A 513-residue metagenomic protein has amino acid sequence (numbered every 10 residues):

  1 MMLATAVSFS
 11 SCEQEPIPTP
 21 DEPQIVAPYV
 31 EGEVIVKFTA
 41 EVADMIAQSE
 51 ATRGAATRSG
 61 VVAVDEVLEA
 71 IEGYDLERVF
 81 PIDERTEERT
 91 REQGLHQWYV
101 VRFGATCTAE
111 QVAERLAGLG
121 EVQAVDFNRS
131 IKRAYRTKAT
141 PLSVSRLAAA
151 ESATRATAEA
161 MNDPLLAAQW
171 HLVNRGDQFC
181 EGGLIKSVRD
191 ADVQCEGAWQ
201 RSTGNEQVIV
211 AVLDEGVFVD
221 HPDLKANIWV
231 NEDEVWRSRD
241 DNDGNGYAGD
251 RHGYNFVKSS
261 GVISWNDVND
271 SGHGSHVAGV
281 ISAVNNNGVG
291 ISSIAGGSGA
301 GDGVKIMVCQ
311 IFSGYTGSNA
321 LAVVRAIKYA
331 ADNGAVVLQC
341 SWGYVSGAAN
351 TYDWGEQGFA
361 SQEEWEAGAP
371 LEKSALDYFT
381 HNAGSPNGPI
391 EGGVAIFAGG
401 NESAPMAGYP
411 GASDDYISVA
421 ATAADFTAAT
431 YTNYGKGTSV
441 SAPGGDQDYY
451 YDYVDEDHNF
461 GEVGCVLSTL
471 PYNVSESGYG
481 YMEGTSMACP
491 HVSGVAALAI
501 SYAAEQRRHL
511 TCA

Functional and structural regions predicted by a protein language model:
S8-S11: C-terminal motif of bacterial Sec signal peptides marking the signal peptidase cleavage site
E13-E15: Bacterial signal peptide processing site
P18-A150: Inhibitory N-terminal propeptides of secreted protease zymogens
V36, L76, V101, V122-V125 (+7 more regions): Generic structural signal for small/hydrophobic residues in well-ordered secondary structure, especially within
R85-V100, E114-I209, V217-D223, N227 (+3 more regions): Protease zymogen maturation seam
K186-S187, D192, E196-A322, N333-V336 (+7 more regions): Subtilisin-like serine protease catalytic core
I327-A369: Short acidic, glycine-rich surface-loop motifs adjacent to enzyme active sites
G408-S501: Extracellular S/T/G-rich loop segment that most often corresponds to the catalytic His/Ser-adjacent loop
